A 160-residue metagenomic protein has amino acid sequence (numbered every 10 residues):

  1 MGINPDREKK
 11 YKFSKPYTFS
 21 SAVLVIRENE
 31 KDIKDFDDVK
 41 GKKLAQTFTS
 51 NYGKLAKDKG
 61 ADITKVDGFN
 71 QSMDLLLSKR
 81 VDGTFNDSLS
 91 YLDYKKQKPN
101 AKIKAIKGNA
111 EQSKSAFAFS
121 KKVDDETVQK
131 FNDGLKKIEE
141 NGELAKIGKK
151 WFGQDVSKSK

Functional and structural regions predicted by a protein language model:
M1-D38, N109: Acidic, polar ligand-binding/catalytic clefts
M1-P5, R27, T47-N51, G68-F69 (+2 more regions): Beta->alpha turn/N-cap motifs
K10-K12, D37-D38, D58, N70-S90 (+1 more regions): Short helices/loops that flank or line small-molecule/ion binding pockets
F19-V23, L92-L135, Q154-K160: Periplasmic-binding protein-like
E28-D35, T64, K122-Q129: Short helix-loop capping/hinge motifs at secondary-structure junctions, enriched in acidic/polar residues
K31, F48-T49, T64-S78, S113: Short helix-initiation/N-cap motifs at beta->coil->alpha
F36-F48: Short loop->beta-strand "edge-of-pocket" segments that line small-molecule binding or catalytic clefts across diverse
V39, L76-L77, F117, F131: Hydrophobic residues within well-ordered alpha-helices
